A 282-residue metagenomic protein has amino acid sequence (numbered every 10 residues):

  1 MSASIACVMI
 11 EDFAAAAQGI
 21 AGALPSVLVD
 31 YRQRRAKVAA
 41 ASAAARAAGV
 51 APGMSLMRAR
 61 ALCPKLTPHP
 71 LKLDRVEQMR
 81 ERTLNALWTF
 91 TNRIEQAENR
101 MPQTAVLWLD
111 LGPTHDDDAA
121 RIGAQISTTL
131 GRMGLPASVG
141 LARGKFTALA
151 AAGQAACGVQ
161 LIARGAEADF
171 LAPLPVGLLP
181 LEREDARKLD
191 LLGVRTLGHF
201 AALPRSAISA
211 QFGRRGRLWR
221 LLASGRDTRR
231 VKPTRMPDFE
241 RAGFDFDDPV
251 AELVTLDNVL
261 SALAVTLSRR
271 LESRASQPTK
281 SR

Functional and structural regions predicted by a protein language model:
M1-L109, P113, A120-T128, A137 (+1 more regions): Residues that scaffold, gate, or flank divalent-cation-dependent active/transport sites
S2-C7, K65-L66, A186, D190-R282: DNA-contacting surface of Y-family translesion DNA polymerases
G19-A21, A39-A40, L149-A155, F212 (+1 more regions): Short acidic, glycine/serine/threonine-rich loops at helix termini
A48, A166-A202: Amphipathic, charged-and-aliphatic alpha-helical interface segments that function as noncatalytic docking
F90, I162-D169: A structural signal for the main folded, soluble domain(s) of proteins
E98, L111, L141-R143, A201-P204 (+1 more regions): Glycine-rich, histidine-containing beta strand-loop boundary motifs that form or position
N99-M101, G165, P233-P237: Flexible hinge/switch segments at interdomain interfaces of large molecular machines
D117-L161, R217-L218, L222: Structured, non-catalytic alpha/beta "coupling" segments that mediate domain-domain communication and provide generic
